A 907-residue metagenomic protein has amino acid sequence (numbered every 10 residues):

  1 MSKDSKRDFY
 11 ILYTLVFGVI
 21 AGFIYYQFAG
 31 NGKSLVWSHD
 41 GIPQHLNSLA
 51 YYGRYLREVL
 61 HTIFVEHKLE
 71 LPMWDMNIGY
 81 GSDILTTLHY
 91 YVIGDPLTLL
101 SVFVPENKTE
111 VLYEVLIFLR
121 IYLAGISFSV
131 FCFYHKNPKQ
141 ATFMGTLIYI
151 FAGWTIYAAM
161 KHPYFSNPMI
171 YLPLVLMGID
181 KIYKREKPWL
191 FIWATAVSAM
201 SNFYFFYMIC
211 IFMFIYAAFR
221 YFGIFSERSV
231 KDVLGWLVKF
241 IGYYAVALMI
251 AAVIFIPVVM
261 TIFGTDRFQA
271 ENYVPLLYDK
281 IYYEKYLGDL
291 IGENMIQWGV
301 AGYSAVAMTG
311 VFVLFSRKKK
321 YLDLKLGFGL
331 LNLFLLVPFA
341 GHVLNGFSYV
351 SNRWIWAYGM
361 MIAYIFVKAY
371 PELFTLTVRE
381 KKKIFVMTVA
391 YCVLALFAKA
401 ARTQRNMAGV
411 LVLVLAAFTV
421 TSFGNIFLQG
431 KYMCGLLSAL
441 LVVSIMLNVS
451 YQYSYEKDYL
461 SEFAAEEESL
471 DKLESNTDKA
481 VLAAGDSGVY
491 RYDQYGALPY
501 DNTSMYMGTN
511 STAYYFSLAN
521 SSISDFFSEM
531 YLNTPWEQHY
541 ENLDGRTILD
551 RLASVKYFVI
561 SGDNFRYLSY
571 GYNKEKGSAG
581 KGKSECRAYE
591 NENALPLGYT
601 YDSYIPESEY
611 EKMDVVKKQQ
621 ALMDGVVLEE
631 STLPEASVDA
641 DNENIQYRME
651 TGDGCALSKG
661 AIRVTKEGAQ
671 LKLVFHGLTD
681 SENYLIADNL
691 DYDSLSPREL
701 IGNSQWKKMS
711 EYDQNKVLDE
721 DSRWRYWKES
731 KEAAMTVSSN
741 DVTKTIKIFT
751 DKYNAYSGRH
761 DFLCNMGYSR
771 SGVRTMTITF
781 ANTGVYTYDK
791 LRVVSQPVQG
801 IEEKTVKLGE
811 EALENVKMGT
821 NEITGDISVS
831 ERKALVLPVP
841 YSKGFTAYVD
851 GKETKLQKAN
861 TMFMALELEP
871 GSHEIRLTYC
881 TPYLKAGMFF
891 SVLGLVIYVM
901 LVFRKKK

Functional and structural regions predicted by a protein language model:
M1-F28, G235, K239, S422-F427 (+2 more regions): Start-transfer (signal-anchor) and selected internal transmembrane alpha helices of multi-pass inner/ER membrane
S2-S5, E643-K907: Active-site-proximal, structured, solvent-exposed surfaces of multi-pass membrane proteins that position macromolecular
I20-A124, L147-M169, I262-R267, V274-W298 (+2 more regions): Membrane-interface coil-to-helix junctions
P43-Y55, L60-T62, P96, W236-G327 (+2 more regions): Periplasmic/ER-lumenal interhelical loops and adjacent helix-loop junctions in multi-pass membrane proteins
I78-Y80, T87-Y90, V442-A465, V481-L552 (+8 more regions): Extracytoplasmic/lumenal acceptor-recognition loop(s) of multi-pass membrane glycoenzymes
L97-V102, T509, A513-G652, K659-A661 (+4 more regions): A cross-kingdom signal targeting lumenal/periplasmic-facing segments of multi-pass membrane and secretory-pathway
F118-H135, K139-I224, W236-V259, G264 (+2 more regions): Membrane-embedded helix bundles of polyisoprenyl
E186, F205, Y321-F339, V343-K472 (+1 more regions): Contiguous transmembrane helix-bundle modules in multi-pass membrane proteins
